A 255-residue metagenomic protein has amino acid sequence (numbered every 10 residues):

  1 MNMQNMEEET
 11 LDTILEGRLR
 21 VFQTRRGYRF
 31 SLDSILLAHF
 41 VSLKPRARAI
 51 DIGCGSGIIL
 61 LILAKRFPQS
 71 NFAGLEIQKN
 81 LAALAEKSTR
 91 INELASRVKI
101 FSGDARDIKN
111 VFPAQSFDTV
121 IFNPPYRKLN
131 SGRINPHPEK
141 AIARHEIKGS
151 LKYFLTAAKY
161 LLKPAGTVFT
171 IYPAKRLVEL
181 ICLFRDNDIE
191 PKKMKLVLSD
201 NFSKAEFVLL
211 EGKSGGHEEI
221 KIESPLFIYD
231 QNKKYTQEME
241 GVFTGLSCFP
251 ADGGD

Functional and structural regions predicted by a protein language model:
M3-K44: Class I SAM-dependent transferase core
R18, R46, Q69, A95-R97 (+2 more regions): A generic structural signal for alpha->beta connector loops
F22, K99-F101, K192-K195: General small-molecule cofactor/ligand-binding pocket signal
L37, N123, F154, G212: Residue-level signal for inorganic ion chemistry
F40-R133: Conserved SAM/SAH cofactor-binding pocket of Class I
P124-Y153: Mobile active-site "lid"/loop adjacent to the S-adenosyl-L-methionine
K148-A205: Conserved Class I SAM-dependent methyltransferase catalytic core
K204-D255: SAM/dcSAM-binding transferase cores
